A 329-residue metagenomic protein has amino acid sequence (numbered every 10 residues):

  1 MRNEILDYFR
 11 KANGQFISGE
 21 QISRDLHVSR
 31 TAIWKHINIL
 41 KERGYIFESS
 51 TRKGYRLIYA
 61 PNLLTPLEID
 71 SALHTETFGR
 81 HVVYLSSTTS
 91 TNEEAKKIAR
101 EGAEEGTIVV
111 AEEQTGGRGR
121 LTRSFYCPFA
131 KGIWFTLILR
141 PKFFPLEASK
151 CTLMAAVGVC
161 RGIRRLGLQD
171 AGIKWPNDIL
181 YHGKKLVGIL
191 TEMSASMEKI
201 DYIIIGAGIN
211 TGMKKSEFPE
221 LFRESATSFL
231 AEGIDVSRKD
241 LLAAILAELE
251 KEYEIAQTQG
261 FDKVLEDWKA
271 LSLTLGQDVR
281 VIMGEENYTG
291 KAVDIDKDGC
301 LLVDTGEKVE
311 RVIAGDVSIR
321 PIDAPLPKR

Functional and structural regions predicted by a protein language model:
M1-V28, N38, E42-R43, E147 (+2 more regions): Long, positively charged amphipathic alpha-helical accessory segments at protein N-termini or as interdomain linkers
R2-R165, R329: N-terminal lobe of the biotin/lipoate ligase/transferase fold
S50, P128, K174, I295-D296: A short, compositionally biased micro-patch
H81-V82, G106-I108, I133, G172 (+2 more regions): Structural motif
S86, I173-W175: Short loop/edge segments at beta-strand edges and connector loops that shape dinucleotide/nucleotide cofactor-binding
